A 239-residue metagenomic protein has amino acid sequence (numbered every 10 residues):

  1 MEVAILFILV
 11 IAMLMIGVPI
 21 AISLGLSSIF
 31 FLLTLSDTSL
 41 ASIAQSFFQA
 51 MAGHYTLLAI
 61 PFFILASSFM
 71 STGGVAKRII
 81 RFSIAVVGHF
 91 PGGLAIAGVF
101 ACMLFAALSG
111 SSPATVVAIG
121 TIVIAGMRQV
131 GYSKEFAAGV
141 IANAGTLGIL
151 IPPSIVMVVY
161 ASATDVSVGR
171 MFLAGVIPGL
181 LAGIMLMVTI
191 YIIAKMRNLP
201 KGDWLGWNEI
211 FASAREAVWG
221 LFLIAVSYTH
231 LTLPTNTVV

Functional and structural regions predicted by a protein language model:
M1-P234: Alpha-helical transmembrane segments of multi-pass membrane transport proteins
